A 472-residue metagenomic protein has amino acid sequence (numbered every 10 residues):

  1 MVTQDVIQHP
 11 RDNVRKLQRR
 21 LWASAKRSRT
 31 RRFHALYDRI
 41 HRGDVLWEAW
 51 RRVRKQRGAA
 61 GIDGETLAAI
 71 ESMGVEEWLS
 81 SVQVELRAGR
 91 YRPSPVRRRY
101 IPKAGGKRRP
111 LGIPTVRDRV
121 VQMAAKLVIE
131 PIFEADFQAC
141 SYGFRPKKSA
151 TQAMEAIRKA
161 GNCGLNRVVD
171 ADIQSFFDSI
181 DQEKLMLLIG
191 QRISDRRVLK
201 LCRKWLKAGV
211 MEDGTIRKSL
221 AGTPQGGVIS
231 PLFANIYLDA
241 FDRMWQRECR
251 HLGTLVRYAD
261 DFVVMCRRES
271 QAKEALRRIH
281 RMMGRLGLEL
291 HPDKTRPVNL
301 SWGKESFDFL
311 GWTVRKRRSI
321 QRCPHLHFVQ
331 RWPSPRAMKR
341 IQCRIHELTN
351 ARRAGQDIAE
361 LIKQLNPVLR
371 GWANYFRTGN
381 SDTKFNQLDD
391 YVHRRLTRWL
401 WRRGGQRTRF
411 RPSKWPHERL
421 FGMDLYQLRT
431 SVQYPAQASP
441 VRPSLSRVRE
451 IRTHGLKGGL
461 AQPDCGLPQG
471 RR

Functional and structural regions predicted by a protein language model:
M1-R472: Non-catalytic terminal/accessory segments
